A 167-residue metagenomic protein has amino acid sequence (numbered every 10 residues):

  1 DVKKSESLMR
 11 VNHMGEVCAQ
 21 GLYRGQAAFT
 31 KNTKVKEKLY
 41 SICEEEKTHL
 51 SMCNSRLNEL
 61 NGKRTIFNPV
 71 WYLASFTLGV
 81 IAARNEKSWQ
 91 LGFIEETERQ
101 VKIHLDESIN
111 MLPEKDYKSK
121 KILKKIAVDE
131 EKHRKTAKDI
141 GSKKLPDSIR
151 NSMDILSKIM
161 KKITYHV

Functional and structural regions predicted by a protein language model:
D1-V167: Non-heme di-metal
